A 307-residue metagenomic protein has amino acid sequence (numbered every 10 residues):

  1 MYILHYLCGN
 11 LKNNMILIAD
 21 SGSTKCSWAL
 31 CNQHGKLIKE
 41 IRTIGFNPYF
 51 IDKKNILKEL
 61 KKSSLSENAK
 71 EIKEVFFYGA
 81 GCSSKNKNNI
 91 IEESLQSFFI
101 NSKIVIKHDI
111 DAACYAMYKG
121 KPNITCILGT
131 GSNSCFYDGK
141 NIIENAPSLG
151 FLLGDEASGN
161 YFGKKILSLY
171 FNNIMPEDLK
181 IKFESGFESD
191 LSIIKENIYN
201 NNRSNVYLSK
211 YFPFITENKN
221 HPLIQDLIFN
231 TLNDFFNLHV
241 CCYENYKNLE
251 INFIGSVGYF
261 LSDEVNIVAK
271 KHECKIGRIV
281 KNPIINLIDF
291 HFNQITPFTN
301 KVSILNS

Functional and structural regions predicted by a protein language model:
Y2-S66, K70-V75, S94, M117-I124 (+1 more regions): ATP-binding/phosphotransfer module of carbohydrate and carboxylate kinases, centering on a glycine-rich
F76-S83: Polybasic, low-complexity association/targeting segments
A80, D109, S256: Cofactor-binding loop segments of dinucleotide-utilizing enzymes, especially the Rossmann-like FAD- and NAD(P)+-binding
S83-D178: Phosphate-binding/catalytic loop of phosphoryl-transfer enzymes
